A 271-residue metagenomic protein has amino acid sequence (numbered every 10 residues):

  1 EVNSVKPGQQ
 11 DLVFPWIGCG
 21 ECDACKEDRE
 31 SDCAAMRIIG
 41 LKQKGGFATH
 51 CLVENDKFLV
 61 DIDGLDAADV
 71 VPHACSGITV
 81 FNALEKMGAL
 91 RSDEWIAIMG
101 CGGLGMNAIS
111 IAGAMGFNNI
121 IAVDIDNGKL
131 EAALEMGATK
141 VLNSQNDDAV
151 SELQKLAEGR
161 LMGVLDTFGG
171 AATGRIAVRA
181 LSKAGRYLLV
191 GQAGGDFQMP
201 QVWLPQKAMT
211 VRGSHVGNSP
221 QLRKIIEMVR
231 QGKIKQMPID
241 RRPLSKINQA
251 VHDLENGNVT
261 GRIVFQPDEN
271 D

Functional and structural regions predicted by a protein language model:
E1-D23, D63-L65: Glycine-rich beta-strand-centered segment in the early N-terminal region that forms part of a ligand/cofactor-binding
G8, G64-D147, S151-E152: Mid-domain Rossmann-like dinucleotide-binding core that forms the NAD(H)/NADP(H) cofactor-binding site
D11-L12, I96, Y187: Generic structural signal for buried aliphatic residues
C19, A48, L59, G77-V80 (+5 more regions): A general structural signal for well-ordered alpha-helical segments in protein cores
C19-M99: NAD(P)H dinucleotide-binding glycine-rich loop of Rossmann-like/cofactor-binding domains, especially the beta1-alpha1
G88-R91, M115, I125, E131-T210 (+1 more regions): Glycine-rich cofactor phosphate-binding loops and adjacent beta1-alpha1 units of small-molecule cofactor enzyme domains
R175-V178, K183, S219-D271: C-terminal hydrophobic helical "lid"/dimerization subdomain of Rossmann-like NAD(P)H-dependent oxidoreductases
